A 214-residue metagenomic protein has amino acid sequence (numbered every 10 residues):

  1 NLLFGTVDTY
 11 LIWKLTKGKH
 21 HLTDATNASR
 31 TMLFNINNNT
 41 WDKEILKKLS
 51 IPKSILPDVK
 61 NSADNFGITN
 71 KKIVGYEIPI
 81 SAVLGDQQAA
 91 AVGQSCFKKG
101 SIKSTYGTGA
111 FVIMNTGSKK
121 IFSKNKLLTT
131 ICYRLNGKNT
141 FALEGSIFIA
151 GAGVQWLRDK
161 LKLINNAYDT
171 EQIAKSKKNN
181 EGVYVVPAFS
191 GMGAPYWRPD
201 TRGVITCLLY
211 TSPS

Functional and structural regions predicted by a protein language model:
N1-H21, M32-K43, K47-K48, I68-S212: Active-site core segments that coordinate phosphate-bearing ligands/cofactors across diverse enzyme families
L2, L56-P57: Residue-level recognition of the N-termini of beta-strands and the immediately preceding loop/turn
T26-M32: Glycine-rich phosphate-binding loop of ATP-grasp-fold ATP-dependent ligases
L49-I55: A structural motif corresponding to the C-terminal end of an alpha-helix and its immediate exit/capping segment
D58-N65: Gly/charged, well-structured mid-domain segments that form the phosphate/adenylate-handling core of ATP-dependent
